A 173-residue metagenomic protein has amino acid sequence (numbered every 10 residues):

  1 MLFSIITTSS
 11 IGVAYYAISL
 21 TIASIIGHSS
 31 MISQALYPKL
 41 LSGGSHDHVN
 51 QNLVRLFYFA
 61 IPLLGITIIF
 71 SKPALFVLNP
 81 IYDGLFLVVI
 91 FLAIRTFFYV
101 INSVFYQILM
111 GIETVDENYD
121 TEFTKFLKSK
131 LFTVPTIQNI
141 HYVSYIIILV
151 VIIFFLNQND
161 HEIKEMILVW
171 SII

Functional and structural regions predicted by a protein language model:
M1-I6, S10, T21, L63-L64 (+1 more regions): Signature of the first transmembrane helix
S10, I69-V100, D116, D120-L127 (+1 more regions): Interfacial segments at transmembrane-helix termini and the short loops linking adjacent helices
G12-S29, I94-F97: Alpha-helical transmembrane segments of polytopic membrane transporters and translocases
T21, I90-T96, Y142-V143, I147 (+1 more regions): Small-residue-rich transmembrane alpha-helices that serve as helix-helix interface/gating elements in multipass
S24-D47, Y106-V115: Helix-loop junctions and terminal segments of transmembrane helices in multi-pass membrane transport/translocation
I32-L36, V100-G111, P135, V151-N159 (+2 more regions): C-terminal transmembrane helix end/exit motif
G44-I61, I66, V89, F126-P135: Interfacial transmembrane-helix starts/ends
T67, T121-H161, I172-I173: Alpha-helical transmembrane segments of multi-pass membrane transporters and transport-associated inner-membrane enzymes
